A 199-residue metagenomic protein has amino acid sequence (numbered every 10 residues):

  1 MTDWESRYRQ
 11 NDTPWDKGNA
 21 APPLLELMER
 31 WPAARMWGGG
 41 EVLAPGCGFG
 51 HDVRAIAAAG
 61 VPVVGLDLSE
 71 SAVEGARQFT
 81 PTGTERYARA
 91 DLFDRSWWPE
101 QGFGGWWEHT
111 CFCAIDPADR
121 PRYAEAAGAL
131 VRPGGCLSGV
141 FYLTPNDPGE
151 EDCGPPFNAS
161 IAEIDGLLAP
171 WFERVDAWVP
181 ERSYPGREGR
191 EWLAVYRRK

Functional and structural regions predicted by a protein language model:
M1-A44, G48-P99, I115-L130, G135-K199: Class I (Rossmann-like) S-adenosyl-L-methionine-dependent methyltransferase catalytic domain, capturing the SAM-binding
W107: A conserved beta-strand element that flanks and buttresses the S-adenosyl-L-methionine
T110, A114: Short catalytic micro-motifs in class I SAM-dependent methyltransferases
